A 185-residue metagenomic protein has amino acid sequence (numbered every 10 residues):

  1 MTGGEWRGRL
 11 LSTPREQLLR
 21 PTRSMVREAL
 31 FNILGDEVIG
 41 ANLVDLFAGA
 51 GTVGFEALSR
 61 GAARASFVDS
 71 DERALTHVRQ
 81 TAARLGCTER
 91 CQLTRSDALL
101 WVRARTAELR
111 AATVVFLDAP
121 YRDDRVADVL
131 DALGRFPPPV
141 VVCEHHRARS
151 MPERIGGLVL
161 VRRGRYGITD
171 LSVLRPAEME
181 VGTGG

Functional and structural regions predicted by a protein language model:
M1-G185: Class I S-adenosyl-L-methionine-dependent methyltransferase catalytic core
